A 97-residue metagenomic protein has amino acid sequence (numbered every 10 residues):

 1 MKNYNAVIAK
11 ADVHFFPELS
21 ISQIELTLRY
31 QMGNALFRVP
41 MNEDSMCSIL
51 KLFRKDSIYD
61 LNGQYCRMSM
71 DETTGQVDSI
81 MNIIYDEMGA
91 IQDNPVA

Functional and structural regions predicted by a protein language model:
M1-A97: Short beta-rich binding modules
